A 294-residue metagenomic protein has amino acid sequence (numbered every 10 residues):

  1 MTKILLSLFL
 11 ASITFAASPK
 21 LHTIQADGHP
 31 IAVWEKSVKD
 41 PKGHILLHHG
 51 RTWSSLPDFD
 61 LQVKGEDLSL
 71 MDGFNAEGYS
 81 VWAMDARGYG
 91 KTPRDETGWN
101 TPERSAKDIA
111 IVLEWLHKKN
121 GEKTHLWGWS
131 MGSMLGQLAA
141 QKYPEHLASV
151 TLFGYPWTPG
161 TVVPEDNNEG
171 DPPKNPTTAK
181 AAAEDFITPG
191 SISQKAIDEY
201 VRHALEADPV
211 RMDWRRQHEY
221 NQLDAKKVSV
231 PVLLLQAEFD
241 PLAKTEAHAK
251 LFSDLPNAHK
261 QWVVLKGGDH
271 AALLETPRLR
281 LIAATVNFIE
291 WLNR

Functional and structural regions predicted by a protein language model:
A17-D40: N-terminal cap/lid segment of alpha/beta-hydrolase-fold proteins
D40, I45-Y79: Short, surface-exposed "cap/lid" segments of acyl-processing enzymes
A106-K123: Conserved acidic catalytic loop of the alpha/beta-hydrolase fold
G121-W127, M131-T158: Conserved hydrolase catalytic core segment
V228, L234-Q236: Short beta-strand/loop motif that positions the catalytic acidic residue of the alpha/beta-hydrolase fold
V230, K244-S253: Short alpha-helix in the alpha/beta-hydrolase fold that links the catalytic acid
F239-A243, A271-A272: Acidic catalytic loop of the alpha/beta-hydrolase fold
G268-R278: Catalytic histidine-centered segment of alpha/beta-hydrolase-like enzymes
